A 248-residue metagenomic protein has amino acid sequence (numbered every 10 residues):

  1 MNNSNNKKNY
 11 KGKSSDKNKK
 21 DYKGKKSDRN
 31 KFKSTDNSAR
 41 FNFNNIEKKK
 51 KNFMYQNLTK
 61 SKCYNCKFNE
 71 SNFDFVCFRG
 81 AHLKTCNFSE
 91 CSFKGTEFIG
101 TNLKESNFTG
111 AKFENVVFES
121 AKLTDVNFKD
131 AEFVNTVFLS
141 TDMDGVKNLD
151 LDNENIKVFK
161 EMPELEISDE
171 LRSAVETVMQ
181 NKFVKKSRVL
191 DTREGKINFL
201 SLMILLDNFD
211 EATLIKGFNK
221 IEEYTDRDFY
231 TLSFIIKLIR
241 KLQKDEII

Functional and structural regions predicted by a protein language model:
N2-E176: Tandem repeat scaffolds
N2-S34, K157-I248: N-terminal capping/linker segments that flank leucine-rich repeat
